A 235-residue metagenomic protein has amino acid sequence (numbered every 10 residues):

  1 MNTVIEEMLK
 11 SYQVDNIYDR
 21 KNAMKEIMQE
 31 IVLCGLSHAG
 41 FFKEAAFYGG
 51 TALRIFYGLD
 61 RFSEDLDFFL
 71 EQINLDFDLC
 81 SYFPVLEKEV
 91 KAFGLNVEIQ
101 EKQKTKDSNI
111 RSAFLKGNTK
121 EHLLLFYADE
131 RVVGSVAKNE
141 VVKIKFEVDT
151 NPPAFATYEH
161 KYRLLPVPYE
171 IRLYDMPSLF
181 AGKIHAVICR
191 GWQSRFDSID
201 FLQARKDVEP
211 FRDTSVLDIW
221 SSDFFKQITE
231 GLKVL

Functional and structural regions predicted by a protein language model:
M1-M28, G35-A45, F56, I73-L235: Structured mid-to-C-terminal alpha-helical surface segments
G50, G58-L79: Catalytic metal-binding acidic patch
